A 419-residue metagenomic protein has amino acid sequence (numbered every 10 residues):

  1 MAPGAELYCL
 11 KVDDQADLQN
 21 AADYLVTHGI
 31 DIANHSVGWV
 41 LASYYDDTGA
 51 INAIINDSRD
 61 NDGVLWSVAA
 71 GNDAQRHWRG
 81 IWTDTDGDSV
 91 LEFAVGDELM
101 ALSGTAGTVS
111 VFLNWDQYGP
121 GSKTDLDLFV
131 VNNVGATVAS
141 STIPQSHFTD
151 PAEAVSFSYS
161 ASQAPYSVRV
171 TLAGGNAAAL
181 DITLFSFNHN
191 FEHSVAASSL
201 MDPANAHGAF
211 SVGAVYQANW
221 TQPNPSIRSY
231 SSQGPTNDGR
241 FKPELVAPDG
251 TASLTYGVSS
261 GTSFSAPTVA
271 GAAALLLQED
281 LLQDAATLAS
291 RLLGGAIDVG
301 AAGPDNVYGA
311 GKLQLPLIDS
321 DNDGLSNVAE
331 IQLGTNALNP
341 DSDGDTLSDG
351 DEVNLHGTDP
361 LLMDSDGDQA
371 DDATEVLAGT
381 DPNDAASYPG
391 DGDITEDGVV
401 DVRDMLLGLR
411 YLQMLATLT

Functional and structural regions predicted by a protein language model:
M1-A42, P120, L128-F129, V134 (+2 more regions): Subtilisin-like peptidase catalytic core
E6-K11, Y24-V26, D31-S36, R59 (+11 more regions): Structural recognition of the beta-strand scaffold that forms the well-ordered cores of secreted hydrolase catalytic
D23, A50-A53, D323-G334, D345-G357 (+2 more regions): Alpha-helical segments with a strong preference for the paired helices of cellulosomal dockerin domains
D31-N34, V64, L245, Y256-V258 (+1 more regions): C-terminal subdomain of the subtilisin-like protease fold in secreted/lumenal serine endopeptidases
D47-L65: Catalytic-core regions built around general acid/base machinery
W66, Q75-T83, G174-H189: Edge beta-strands of jelly-roll/beta-sandwich modules across compartments, strongly enriched in secreted/luminal
H77-G174, E192-Q278: Extracellular S/T/G-rich loop segment that most often corresponds to the catalytic His/Ser-adjacent loop
L317-D323, N339-D343, L362-D368, P389-V399 (+1 more regions): Acidic, divalent-cation-chelating loop motifs in proteins
